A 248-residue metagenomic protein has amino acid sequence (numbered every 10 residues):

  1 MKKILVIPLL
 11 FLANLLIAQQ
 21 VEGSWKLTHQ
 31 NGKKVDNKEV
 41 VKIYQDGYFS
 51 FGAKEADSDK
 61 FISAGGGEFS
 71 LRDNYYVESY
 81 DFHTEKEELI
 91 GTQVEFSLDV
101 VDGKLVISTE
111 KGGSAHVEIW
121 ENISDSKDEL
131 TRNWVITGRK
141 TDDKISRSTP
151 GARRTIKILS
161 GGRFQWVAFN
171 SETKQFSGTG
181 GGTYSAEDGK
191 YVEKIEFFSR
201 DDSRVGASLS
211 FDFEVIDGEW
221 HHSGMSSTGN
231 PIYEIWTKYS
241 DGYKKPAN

Functional and structural regions predicted by a protein language model:
M1-E22: Bacterial Sec-dependent N-terminal signal peptides
A18-A64, S70-T179, E187, V192-N248: Lipid interaction determinants
